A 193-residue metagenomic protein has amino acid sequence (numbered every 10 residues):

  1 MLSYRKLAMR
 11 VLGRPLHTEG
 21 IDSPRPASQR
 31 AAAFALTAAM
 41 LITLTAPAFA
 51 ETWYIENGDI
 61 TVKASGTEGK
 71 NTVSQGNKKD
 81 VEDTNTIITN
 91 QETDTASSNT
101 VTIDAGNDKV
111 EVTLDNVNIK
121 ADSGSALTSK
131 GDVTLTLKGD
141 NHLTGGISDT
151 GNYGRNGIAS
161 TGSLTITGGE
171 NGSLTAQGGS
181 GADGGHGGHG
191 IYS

Functional and structural regions predicted by a protein language model:
L2-V11, R30-S193: A composition-driven surface/loop motif
P15-S28: Short, Lys/Arg-rich N-terminal segment immediately upstream of the first membrane anchor
